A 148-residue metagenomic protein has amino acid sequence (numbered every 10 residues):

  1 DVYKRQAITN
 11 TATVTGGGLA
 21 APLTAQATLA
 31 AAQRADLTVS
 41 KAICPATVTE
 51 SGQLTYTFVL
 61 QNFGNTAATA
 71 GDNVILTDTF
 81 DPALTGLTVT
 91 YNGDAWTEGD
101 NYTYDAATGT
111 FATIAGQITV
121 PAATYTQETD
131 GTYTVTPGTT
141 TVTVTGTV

Functional and structural regions predicted by a protein language model:
D1-V148: Exported/extracytosolic protein signature
